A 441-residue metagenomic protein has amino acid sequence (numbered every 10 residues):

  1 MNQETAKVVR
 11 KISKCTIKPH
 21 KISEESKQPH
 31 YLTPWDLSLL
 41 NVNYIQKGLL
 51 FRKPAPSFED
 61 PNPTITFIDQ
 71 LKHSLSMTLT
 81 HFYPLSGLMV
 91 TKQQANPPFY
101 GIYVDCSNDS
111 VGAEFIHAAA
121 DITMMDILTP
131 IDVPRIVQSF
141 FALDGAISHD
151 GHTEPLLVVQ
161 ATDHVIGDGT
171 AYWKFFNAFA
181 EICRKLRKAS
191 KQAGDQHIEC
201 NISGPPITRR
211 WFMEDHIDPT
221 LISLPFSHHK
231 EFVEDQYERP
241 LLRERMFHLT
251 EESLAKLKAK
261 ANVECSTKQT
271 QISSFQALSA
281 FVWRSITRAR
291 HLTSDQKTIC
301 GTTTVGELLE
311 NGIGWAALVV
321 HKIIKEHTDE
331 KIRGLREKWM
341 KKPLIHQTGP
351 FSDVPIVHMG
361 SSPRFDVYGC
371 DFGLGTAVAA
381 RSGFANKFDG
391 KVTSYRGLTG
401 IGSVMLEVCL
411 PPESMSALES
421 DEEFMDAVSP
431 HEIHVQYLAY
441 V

Functional and structural regions predicted by a protein language model:
N2-C15, I22-Q28, N41-V42, Q46-P84 (+1 more regions): Soluble acyl-CoA-dependent acyltransferase catalytic core bearing the H(X)4D motif
K27, L32-W35: Short, low-to-moderate order helix/coil transition modules at the start of elongated helical scaffolds
Q28-P29, Y237, N386, L398: General secondary-structure edge motif
W35-D36, A119: A conserved catalytic-core segment of Leloir-type glycosyltransferases
S38, L156-A161, D389-G397: Short, surface-exposed beta-strand/loop micro-motifs that present aromatic residues
S352-H434, L438: Low-complexity, glycine/alanine/valine/leucine- and proline-rich hydrophobic stretches
